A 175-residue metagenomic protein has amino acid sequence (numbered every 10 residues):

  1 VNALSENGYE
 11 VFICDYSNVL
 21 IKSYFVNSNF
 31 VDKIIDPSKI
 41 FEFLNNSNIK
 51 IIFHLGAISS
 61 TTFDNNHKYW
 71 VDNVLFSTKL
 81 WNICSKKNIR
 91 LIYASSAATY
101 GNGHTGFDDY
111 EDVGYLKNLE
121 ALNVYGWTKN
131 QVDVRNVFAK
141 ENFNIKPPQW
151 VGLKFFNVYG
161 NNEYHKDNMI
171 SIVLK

Functional and structural regions predicted by a protein language model:
V1-I51: N-terminal Rossmann/SDR dinucleotide-binding element
A3, I83, R135: Rossmann-fold NAD(P)-dependent oxidoreductase module
E10-F12, H54, K79-V124: Conserved Rossmann-fold NAD(P)-dependent oxidoreductase catalytic core, especially the SDR/UDP-sugar
Y16, A57, S96, F155-V158: Active-site loop/turn elements of alpha/beta-hydrolase fold enzymes, especially the short glycine-/histidine-rich
Y24, T61-Y69, N102-F107, Y164: Conserved catalytic-core motifs of eukaryotic protein kinase domains, centered on the activation segment
D36-D72: NAD(P)H-binding glycine-rich loop region in Rossmannoid oxidoreductase-like domains and their noncatalytic homologs
I51, H67-K79, L119, N123 (+1 more regions): Glycine-rich NAD(P)-binding loop of the Rossmann-fold in SDR/ketoreductase-type enzymes
T105-G106, Y125, N130, V134-K175: NAD(P)-dependent short-chain dehydrogenase/reductase
